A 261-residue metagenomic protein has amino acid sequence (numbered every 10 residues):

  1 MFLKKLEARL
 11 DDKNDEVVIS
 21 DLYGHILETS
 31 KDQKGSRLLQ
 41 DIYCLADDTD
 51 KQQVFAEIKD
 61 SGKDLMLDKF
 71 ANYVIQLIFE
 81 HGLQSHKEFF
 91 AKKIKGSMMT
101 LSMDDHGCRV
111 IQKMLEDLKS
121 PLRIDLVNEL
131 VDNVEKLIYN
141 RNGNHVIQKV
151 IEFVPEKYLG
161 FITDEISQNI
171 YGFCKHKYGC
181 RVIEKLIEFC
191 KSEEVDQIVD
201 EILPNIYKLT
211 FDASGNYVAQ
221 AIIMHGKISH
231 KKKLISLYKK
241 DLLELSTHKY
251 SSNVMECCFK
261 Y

Functional and structural regions predicted by a protein language model:
M1-Y261: Eukaryotic gene-expression regulator signature that favors modular helical reader/repeat domains and their
